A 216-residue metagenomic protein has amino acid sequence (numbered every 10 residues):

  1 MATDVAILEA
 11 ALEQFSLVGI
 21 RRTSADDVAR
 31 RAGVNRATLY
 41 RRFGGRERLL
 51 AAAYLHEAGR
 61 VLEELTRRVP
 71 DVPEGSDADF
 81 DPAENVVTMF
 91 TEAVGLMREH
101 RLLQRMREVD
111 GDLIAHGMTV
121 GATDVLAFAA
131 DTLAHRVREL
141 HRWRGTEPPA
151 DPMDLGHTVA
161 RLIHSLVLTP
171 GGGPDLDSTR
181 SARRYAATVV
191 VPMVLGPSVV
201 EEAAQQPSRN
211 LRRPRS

Functional and structural regions predicted by a protein language model:
M1-A2, V72-G75, R144, G196-S216: N-terminal intrinsically disordered/low-complexity leader segments
M1-R31, E47-A51, H56, V72-F80 (+1 more regions): Basic, helix-initiating cap at the start of DNA-binding domains
I7-F15, V61, L65, A93: Short hydrophobic clusters on alpha-helical segments that form packing/core surfaces in small helical domains
A32-F43: Short hydrophobic/aromatic patch on the recognition helix
A52, T66-H100, G156: Hydrophobic alpha-helical connector segments
L62, E84, R105, I114-G145 (+1 more regions): Amphipathic alpha-helical packing segments from all-alpha helical-bundle domains
G95-E99, H135-E139, G156-D177, V189-V200: Amphipathic C-terminal alpha-helical segment
L103-E108, A115-H116, T146, D175-L176 (+1 more regions): Short, hydrophobic secondary-structure boundary micro-motifs
